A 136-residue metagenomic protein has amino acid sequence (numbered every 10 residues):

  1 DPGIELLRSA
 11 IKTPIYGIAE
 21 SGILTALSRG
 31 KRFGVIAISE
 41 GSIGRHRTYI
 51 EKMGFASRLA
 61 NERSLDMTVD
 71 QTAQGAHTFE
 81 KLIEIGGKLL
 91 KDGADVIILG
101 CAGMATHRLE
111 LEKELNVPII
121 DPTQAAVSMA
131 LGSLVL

Functional and structural regions predicted by a protein language model:
D1-A10, G17, D95-L99, G103-R108: N-terminal glycine-rich phosphate/adenylate-binding segment common to multiple enzyme folds
D1-P2, L24, G41, A105-T106 (+1 more regions): Short alpha-helical
L7-R29, L111-A130: Short, acidic/small-residue loops that bind anionic groups at enzyme active sites
G17, V35, N61-S64, D121: Structural signal for conserved beta-strand scaffold positions within catalytic alpha/beta enzyme cores
G17-A56: Conserved beta-alpha
G30-V35, A76-F79, S133-L136: Short, surface-exposed amphipathic charged segments that create phosphate/polyanion-binding patches used for binding
G41-G100: Active-site rim beta-loop-alpha module in soluble metabolic enzymes
K88, G93-V117, S133: Extended, histidine- and acidic-residue-enriched regions that form the cofactor-binding/catalytic faces
